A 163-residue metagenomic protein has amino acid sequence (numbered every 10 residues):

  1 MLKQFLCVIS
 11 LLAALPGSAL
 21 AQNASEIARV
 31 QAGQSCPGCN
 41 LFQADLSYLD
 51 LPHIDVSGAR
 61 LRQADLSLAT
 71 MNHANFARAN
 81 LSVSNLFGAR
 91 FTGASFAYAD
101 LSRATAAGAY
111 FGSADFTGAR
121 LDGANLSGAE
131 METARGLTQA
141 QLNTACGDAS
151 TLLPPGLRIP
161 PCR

Functional and structural regions predicted by a protein language model:
M1-Q4: Positively charged n-region of N-terminal signal peptides that target proteins for export
L6-P16: Bacterial N-terminal signal peptides
A21-R163: Tandem repeat scaffolds
